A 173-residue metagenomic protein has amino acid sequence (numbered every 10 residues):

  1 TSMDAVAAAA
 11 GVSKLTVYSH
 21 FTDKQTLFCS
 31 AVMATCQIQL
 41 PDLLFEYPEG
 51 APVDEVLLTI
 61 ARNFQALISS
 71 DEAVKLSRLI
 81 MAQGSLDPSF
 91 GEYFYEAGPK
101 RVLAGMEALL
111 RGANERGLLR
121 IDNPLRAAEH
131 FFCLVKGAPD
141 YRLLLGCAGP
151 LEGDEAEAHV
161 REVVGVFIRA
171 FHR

Functional and structural regions predicted by a protein language model:
T1-T26, S30-A31: Helix-turn-helix
A5, A51-V56, N123-R126: A conserved beta-strand->loop->alpha-helix hinge within the catalytic CA
D23-F28, I38, F90, F94: Short amphipathic alpha-helical segment with a characteristic S/N-K-E followed by hydrophobic residues
K24, A31, T35-C36, I60 (+4 more regions): Hydrophobic/aromatic residues within well-ordered alpha-helical segments
C29-I60, I68, E72, R111: Amphipathic alpha-helical linker/stalk segments
V32-T35, Q39-L43, E72, P88 (+2 more regions): Short amphipathic alpha-helical interaction/hinge segments
E55, A66-L67, D71, K75 (+4 more regions): Amphipathic alpha-helical packing segments from all-alpha helical-bundle domains
T59, N63, K100, A104 (+2 more regions): C-terminal peripheral helix-coil segments that are non-catalytic and often amphipathic
